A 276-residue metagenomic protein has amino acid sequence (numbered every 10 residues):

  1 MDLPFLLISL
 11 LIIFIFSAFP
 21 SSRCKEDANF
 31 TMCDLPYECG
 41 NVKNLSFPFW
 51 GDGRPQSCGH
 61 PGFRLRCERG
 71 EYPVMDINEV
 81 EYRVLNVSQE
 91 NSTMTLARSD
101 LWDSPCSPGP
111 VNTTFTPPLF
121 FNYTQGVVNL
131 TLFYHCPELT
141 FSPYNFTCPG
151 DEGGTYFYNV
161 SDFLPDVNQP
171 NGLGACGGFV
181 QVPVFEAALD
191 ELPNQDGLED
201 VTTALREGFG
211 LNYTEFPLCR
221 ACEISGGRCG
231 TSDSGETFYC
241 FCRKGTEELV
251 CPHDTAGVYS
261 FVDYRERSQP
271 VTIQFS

Functional and structural regions predicted by a protein language model:
D2-F275: Extracellular/lumenal glycoprotein segments
